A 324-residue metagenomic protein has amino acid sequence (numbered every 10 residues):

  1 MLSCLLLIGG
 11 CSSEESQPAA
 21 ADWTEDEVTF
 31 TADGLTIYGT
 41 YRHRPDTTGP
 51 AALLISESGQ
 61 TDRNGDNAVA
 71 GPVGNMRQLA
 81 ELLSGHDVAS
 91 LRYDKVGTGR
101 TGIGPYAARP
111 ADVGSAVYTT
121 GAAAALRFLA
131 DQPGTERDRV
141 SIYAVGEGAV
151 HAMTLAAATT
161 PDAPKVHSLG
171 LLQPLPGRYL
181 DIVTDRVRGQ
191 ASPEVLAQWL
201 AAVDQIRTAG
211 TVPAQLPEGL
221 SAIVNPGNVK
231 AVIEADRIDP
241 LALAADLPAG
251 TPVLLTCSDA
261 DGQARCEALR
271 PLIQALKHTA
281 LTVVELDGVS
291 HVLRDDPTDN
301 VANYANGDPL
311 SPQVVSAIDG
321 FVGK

Functional and structural regions predicted by a protein language model:
Q17-P50: N-terminal cap/lid segment of alpha/beta-hydrolase-fold proteins
D46-G85: Short, surface-exposed "cap/lid" segments of acyl-processing enzymes
G74-G102: Conserved alpha/beta-hydrolase
P110-P133: Alpha/beta-hydrolase active-site loop
A158-P161, S168-D246: Accessory cap/linker subdomain of secreted extracellular hydrolases
L247, L255-C257: Short beta-strand/loop motif that positions the catalytic acidic residue of the alpha/beta-hydrolase fold
A260-A275: Short alpha-helix in the alpha/beta-hydrolase fold that links the catalytic acid
V289-L293, P297-K324: Catalytic active-site module of serine/aspartate enzymes centered on a nucleophile-bearing elbow/loop
